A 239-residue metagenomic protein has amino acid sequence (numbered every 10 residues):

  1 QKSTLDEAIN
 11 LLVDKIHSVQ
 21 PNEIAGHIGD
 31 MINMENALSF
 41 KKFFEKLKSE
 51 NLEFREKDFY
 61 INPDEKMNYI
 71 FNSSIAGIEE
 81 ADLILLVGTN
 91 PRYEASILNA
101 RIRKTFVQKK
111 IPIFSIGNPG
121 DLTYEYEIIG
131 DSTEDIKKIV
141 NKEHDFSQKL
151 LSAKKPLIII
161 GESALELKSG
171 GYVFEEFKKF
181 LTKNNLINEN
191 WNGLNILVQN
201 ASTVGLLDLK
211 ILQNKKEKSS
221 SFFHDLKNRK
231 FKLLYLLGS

Functional and structural regions predicted by a protein language model:
Q1-S239: Catalytic alpha/large subunits of respiratory electron-transfer oxidoreductases, centered on bis-MGD molybdoenzymes
